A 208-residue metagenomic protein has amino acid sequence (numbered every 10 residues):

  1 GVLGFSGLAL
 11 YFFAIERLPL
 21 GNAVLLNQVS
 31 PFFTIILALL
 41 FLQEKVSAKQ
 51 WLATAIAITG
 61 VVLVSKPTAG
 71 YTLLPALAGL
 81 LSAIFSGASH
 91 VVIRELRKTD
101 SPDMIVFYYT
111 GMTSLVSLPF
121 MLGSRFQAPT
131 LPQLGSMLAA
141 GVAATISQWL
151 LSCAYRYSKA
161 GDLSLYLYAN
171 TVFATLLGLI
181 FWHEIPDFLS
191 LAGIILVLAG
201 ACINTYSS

Functional and structural regions predicted by a protein language model:
G1, F5-A9, P31-I36, V61 (+7 more regions): Hydrophobic/small/kink-forming positions within alpha-helical transmembrane segments of polytopic membrane proteins
G1-G21, L63, V142-S158: Specific transmembrane alpha-helical segments of multi-pass solute transporters/efflux pumps, especially DMT/EamA
V2, A48, K98-D100, G111-A139 (+2 more regions): Membrane-interface interhelical linkers
F13, P31-L52, V172-L191: C-terminal transmembrane-helix exit sites in multi-pass transporters
F13-S30, T72-F85, T130-A144, L189-I195: Structural signature of hydrophobic alpha-helical transmembrane segments
V24-V29, L96-M112, Q148-L179: Helix-helix packing/entry segments at the starts of transmembrane helices
K49-K66, L189-Y206: Hydrophobic transmembrane alpha-helices of multi-pass small-molecule transport proteins
T68-P129, S136: Transmembrane alpha-helical segments that form core, pore/gating elements of small-molecule transporters/exporters
